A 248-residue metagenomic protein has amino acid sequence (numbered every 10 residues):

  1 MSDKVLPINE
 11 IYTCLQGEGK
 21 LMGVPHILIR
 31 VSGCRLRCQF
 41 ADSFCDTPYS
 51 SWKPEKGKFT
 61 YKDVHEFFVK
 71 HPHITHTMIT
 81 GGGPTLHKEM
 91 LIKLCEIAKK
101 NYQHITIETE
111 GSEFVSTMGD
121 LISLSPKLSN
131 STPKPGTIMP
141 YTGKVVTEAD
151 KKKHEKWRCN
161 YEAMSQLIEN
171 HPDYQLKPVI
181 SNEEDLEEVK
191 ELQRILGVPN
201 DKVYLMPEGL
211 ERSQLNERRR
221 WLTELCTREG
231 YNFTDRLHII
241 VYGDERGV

Functional and structural regions predicted by a protein language model:
S2-K4: Short coil-to-beta-strand transition motifs
L6-T13, P25, L36, F40-I122: Conserved Radical SAM active-site core
G17-L21, G33: Short secondary-structure boundary/capping segments within folded domains
L21, E55-G57, N216: Short, solvent-exposed loop/turn segments at secondary-structure boundaries
G33, Y49, G209: Short, histidine-centered active-site or binding-site loop motifs used for metal coordination, general acid-base
H65, T85-V248: Conserved AdoMet/S-adenosylmethionine-binding subsite of the radical SAM
